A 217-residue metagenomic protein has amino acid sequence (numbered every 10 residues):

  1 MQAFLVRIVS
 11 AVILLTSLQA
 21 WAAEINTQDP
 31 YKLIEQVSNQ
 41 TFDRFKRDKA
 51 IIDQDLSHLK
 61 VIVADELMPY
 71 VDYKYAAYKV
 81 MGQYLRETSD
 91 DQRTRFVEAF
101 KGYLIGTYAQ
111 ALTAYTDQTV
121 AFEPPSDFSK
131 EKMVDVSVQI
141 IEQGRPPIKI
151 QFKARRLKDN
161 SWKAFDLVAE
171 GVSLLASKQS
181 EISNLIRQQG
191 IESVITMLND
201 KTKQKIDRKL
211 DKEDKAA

Functional and structural regions predicted by a protein language model:
M1-V9: Bacterial N-terminal signal peptides that target proteins for export
V9-S10, A20: Cleavable N-terminal signal peptides
L18-E24: Sec/Tat signal peptide C-region and signal peptidase I cleavage site
E24-Y108: Early exported N-terminus immediately downstream of N-terminal targeting peptides
I25, D43, R47-Q54, H58 (+7 more regions): Surface-exposed, polar/charged faces of alpha-helical domains in mature secreted/periplasmic/lumenal proteins
T107-I148, Q204-A217: Surface-exposed, charged secondary-structure patches
Q151-A176: Short beta-strand edge/turn micro-motifs at domain boundaries
A169-A217: Low-complexity, intrinsically disordered terminal/linker segments enriched in charged and Gly/Pro repeats
